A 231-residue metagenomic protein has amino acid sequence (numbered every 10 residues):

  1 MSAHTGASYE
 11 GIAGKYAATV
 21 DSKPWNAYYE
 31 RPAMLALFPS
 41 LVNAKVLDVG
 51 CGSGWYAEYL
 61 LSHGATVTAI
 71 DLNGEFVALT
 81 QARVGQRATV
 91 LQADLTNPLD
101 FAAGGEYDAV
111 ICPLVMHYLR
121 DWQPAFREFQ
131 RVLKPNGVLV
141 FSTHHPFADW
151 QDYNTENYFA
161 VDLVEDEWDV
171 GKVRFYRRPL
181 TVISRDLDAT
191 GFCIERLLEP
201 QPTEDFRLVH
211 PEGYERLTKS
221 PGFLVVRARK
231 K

Functional and structural regions predicted by a protein language model:
M1-V42, W55, Y59, F76-L79 (+1 more regions): Conserved class I S-adenosyl-L-methionine
L47-V49, S53-P98: Class I SAM-dependent methyltransferase SAM/SAH-binding core
D100-V110: A short acidic, Gly/Pro-enriched loop at the edge of an enzyme's catalytic core that lines a small-molecule cofactor
A109-Q123: A short SAM/SAH-binding and catalytic strip from SAM-dependent methyltransferases
Q123-V138: A short glycine-rich, Lys/Arg-flanked "PGG" loop and its adjoining helix->strand segment in the class I
V138-D166: Conserved class I S-adenosyl-L-methionine
R174-L198: Short alpha-helix
T190-F192, P211-K231: Core SAM-dependent methyltransferase catalytic element
